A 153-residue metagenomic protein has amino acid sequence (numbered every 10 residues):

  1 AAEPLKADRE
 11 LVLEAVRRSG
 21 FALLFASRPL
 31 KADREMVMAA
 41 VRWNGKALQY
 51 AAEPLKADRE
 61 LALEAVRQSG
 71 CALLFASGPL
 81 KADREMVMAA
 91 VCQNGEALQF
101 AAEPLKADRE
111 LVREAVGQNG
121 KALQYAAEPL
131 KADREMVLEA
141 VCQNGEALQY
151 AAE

Functional and structural regions predicted by a protein language model:
A1-E153: Thr-biased low-complexity repeat/linker tracts and other Thr-enriched repetitive architectures
